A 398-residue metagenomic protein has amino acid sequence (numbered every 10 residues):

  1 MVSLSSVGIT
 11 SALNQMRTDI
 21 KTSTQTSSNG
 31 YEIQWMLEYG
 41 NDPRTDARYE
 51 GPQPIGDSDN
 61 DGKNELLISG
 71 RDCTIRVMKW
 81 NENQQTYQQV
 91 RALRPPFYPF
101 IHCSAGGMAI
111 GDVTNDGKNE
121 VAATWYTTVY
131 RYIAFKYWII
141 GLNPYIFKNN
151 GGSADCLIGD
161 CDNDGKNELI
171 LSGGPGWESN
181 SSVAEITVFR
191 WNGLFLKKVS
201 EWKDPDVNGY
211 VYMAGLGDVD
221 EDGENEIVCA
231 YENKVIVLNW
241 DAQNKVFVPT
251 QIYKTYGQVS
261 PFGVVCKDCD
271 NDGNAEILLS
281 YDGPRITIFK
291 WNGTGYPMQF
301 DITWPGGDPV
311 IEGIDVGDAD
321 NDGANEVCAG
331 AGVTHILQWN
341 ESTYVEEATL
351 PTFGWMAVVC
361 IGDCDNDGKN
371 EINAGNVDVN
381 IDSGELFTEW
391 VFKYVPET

Functional and structural regions predicted by a protein language model:
M1-S27, V264: Secretory targeting signatures
I33-R44, Q88-P99, G141-K148, K197-D204 (+3 more regions): A short beta-strand motif characteristic of beta-propeller blades
Y39-R71: Beta-strand-rich domains and repeat architectures in extracellular enzymes and scaffolds, especially beta-propellers
E50-S58, A105-V113, A154-C161, Y212-V219 (+3 more regions): Beta-propeller blade termini
N60-S69, N115-T124, N163-S172, E221-C229 (+3 more regions): Acidic/hydrophobic-patterned starts of short beta strands in beta-sheet-rich repeat architectures
D72-T74, Y126-Y130, G174-N180, K234-V235 (+2 more regions): Short glycine/acidic-enriched loop and turn motifs that connect beta-strands
R76, T128-Y130, T187, I236 (+3 more regions): WD40 beta-propeller blade core
A357-T398: Blade-level signature of beta-propeller repeat domains, shared across WD40, Kelch, NHL, RCC1 and BNR/Asp-box propellers
